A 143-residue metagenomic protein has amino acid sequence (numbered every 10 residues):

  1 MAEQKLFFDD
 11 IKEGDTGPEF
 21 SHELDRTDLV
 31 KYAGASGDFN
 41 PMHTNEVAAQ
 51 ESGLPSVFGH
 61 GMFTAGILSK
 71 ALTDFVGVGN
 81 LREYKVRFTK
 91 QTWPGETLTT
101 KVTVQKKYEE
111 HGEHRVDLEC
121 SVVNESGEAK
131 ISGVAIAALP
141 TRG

Functional and structural regions predicted by a protein language model:
M1-D15, W93-G143: HotDog/MaoC-like acyl-thioester-processing domains
A2-N80, R142: Hot-dog-fold acyl-thioester-processing enzymes
S21, E83-K85, S132-I136: Well-ordered beta-strand positions in beta-sheet-rich domains
D38-F39, E46-E51, G61, K70-A71 (+5 more regions): Short, surface-exposed, polar/charged, turn-prone segments marking secondary-structure boundaries
L68, T89, T103: Short, loop-centered acidic/histidine patches that primarily coordinate divalent metals
D74-L98: Mid-chain, well-packed structural core segment of small domains
